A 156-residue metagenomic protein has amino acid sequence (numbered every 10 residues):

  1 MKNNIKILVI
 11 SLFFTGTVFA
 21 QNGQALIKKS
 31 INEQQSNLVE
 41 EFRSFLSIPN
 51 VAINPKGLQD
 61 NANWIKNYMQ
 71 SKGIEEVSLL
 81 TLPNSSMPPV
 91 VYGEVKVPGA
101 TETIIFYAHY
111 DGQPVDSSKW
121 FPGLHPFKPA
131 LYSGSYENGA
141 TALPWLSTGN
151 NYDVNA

Functional and structural regions predicted by a protein language model:
M1-G23: Bacterial Sec-dependent N-terminal signal peptides
K2, I10-L12, M69, L82-P83 (+2 more regions): Generic marker of residues within folded, mature protein domains
K2-N3, Q21, P49, D60 (+1 more regions): Intrinsic-disorder/low-complexity regions
A20-G57, I65-Q70, S118-F121: N-terminal hydrophobic or amphipathic helices/low-complexity stretches enriched in small/hydrophobic/Pro/Gly
V51-I105, L124, K128: A non-catalytic alpha/beta surface segment that caps or lines the substrate-entry region of metallo-dependent hydrolase
T101-A156: Active-site metal-coordination/substrate-binding segment of hydrolases, especially metallo-dependent peptidases
